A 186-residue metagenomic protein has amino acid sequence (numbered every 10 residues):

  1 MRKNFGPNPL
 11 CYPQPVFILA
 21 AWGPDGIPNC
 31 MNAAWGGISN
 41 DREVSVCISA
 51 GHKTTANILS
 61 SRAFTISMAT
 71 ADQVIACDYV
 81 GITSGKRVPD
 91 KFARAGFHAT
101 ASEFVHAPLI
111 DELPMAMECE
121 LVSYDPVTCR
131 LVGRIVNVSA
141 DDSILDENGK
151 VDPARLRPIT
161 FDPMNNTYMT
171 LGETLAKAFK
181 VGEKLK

Functional and structural regions predicted by a protein language model:
M1-K186: Basic, polyanion-binding surface patches
